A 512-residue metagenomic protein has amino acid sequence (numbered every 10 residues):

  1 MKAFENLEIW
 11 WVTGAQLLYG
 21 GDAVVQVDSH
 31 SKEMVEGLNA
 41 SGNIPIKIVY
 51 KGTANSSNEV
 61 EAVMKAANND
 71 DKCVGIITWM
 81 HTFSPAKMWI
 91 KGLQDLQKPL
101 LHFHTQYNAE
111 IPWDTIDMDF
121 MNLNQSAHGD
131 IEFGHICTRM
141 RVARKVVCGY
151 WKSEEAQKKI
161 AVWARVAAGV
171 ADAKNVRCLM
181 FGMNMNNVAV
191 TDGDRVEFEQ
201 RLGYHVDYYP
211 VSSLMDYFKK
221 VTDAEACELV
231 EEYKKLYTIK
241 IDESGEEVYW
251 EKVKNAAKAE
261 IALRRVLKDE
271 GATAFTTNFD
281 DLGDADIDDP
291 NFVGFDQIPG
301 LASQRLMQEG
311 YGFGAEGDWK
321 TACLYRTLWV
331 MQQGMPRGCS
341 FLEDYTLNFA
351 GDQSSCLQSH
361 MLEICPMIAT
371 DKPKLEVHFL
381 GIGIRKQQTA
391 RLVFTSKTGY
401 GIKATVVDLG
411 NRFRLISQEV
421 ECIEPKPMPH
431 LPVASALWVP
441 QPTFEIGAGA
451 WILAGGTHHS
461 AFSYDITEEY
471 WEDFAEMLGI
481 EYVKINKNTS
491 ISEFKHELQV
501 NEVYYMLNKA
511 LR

Functional and structural regions predicted by a protein language model:
K2-Q26, N175-N184: Short beta-strand segments enriched in small/hydrophobic residues
L18-G20, S57-N58, S84-K87, A109-E110 (+5 more regions): Flexible loop/turn segments at secondary-structure boundaries
V25-S41: Short catalytic helix/loop segments, enriched in acidic residues and glycine and frequently bearing histidine
P45-I48, H104, A109-S244, V248: Cap/lid and interdomain-hinge subdomains that line or gate substrate/regulatory clefts in soluble alpha/beta enzymes
G52-A66, A156: Structural motif
V60-C73, I90-G92, E260-D269: Short, well-structured alpha-helical segments in soluble
H81, K98, H104, P112-W113 (+7 more regions): Anaerobic metallocofactor- and corrinoid-dependent redox/one-carbon enzyme cores, especially those from methanogenesis
L96-L100, V142: A short helix->loop->beta-strand "cap" motif at the edges of active sites that frequently abuts
